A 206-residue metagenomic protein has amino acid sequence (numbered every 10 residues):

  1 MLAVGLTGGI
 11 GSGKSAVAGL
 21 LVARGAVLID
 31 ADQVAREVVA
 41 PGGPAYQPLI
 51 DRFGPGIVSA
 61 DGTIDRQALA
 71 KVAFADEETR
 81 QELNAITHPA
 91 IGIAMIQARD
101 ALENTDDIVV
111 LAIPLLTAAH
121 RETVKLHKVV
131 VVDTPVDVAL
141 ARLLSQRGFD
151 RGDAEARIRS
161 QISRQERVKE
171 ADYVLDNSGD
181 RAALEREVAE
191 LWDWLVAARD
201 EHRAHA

Functional and structural regions predicted by a protein language model:
M1-I64, D193-A206: Glycine-rich phosphate-binding loop of ATP-dependent small-molecule kinases
G13, D32, L83, V110 (+3 more regions): Residue-level signal for inorganic ion chemistry
V27, K128, D172-Y173: Well-ordered beta-strand positions
Q33-D107: ATP-dependent small-molecule kinase phosphotransfer cores that center on conserved nucleotide phosphate-binding segments
Q33-R36, T134-D137, A156-R159, R181: Short, acidic/turn-prone active-site loops that include or flank metal/cofactor- and phosphate-binding residues
Y46-I50, V136-L144, R151, E155: An amphipathic alpha-helix signature
M95-Q97, E103, A119, T123-V124 (+3 more regions): Small-molecule kinase domains that catalyze NTP-dependent phosphoryl transfer to phosphate-bearing small molecules
I96-N104, I108-S145: ATP-dependent NMP and nucleoside kinases share a basic, alpha-helical "lid"
